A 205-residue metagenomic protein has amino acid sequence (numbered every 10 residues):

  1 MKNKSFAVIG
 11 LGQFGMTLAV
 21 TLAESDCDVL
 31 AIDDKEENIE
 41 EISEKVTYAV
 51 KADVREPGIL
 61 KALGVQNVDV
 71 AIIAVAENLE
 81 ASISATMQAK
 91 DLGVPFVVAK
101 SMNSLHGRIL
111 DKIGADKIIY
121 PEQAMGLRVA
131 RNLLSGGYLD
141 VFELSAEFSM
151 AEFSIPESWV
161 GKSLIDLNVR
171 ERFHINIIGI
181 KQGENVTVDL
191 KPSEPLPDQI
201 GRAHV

Functional and structural regions predicted by a protein language model:
K2, I9, I32, E157-H204: Cytosolic Rossmann-like ligand/nucleotide-binding regulatory domains
A7-V8, I73: Hydrophobic Val/Ile/Leu positions in short beta-strands of Rossmann-like dinucleotide-binding domains
G15-M16: N-terminal Rossmann-fold NAD(P) dinucleotide-binding loop
L22: Aromatic pocket-lining residues of Rossmann-like dinucleotide-binding sites
D28-L30, V97: Short beta-strand element of Class I
I32-D34, S101: Conserved acidic E/D residue at the C-terminus of a beta-strand in Rossmann-like folds
E40, K45-V129, S154: Phosphate-bearing ligand-interacting subdomains that bind or position ATP/ADP/UDP/GDP/NAD(P) or nucleotide-linked
L127-S145, S158: A charged, well-structured terminal subsegment
